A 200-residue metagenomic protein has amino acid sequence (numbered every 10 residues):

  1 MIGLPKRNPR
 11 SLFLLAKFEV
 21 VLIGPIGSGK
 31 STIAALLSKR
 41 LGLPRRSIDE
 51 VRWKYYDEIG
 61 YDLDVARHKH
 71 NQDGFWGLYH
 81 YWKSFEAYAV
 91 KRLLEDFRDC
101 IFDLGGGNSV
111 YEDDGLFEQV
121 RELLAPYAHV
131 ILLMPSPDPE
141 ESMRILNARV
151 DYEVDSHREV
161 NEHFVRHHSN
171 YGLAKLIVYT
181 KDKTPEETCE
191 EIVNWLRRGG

Functional and structural regions predicted by a protein language model:
L22: Hydrophobic anchor at the beta1->P-loop junction of P-loop NTPases
P25: P-loop (Walker A) phosphate-binding loop of NTP-binding proteins
S28: ATP-binding Walker
S31: Walker A/P-loop
K39-I48: Post-Walker A helix-loop "phosphate-sensing" segment adjacent to the P-loop in P-loop NTPases
V51-L116: ATP-dependent small-molecule kinase phosphotransfer cores that center on conserved nucleotide phosphate-binding segments
L104-R149: ATP-dependent NMP and nucleoside kinases share a basic, alpha-helical "lid"
I145-E191: Small-molecule kinase domains that catalyze NTP-dependent phosphoryl transfer to phosphate-bearing small molecules
